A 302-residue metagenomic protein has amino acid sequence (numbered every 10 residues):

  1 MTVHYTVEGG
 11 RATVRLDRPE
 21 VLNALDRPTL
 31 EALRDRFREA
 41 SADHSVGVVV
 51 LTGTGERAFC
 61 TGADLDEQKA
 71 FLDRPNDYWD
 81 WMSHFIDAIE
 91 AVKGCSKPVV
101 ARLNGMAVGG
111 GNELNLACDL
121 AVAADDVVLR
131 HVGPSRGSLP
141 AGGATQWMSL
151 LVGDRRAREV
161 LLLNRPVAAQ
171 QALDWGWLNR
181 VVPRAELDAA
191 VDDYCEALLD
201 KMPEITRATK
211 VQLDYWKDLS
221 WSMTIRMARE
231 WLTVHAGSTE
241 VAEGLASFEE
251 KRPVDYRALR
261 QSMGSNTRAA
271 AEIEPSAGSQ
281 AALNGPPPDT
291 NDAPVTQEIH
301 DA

Functional and structural regions predicted by a protein language model:
M1-T52, E90, A269-L283, T296-A302: Conserved CoA-thioester-binding segment of acyl-CoA-metabolizing enzymes
V3, E90-E204, S238, A242-A246 (+1 more regions): Crotonase-fold acyl-CoA enzyme core
V14, R18, L33, L51 (+7 more regions): Terminal peptide-recognition signature
P19, V122-V127, L178-R226, V234-T239 (+1 more regions): C-terminal long alpha-helix characteristic of the crotonase
G53-A91, A107, S135-G137, S220: Glycine- (often His-adjacent) and acidic-residue-rich active-site loop that binds/positions the CoA thioester
V160-N164, T209-Q212, L232, F248: Short alpha-helical scaffolding segments that buttress acidic/His motifs in well-ordered protein cores
